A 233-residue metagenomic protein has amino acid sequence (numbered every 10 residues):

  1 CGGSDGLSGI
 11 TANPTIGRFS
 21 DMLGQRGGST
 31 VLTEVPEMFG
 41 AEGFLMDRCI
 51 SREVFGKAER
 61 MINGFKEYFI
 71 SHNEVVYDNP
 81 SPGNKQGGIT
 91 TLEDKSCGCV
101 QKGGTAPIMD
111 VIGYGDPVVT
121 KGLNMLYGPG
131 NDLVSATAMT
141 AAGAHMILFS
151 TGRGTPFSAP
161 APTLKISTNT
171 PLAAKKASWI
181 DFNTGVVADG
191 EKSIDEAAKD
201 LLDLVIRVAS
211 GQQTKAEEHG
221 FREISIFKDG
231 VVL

Functional and structural regions predicted by a protein language model:
C1-L233: Anaerobic metallocofactor- and corrinoid-dependent redox/one-carbon enzyme cores, especially those from methanogenesis
